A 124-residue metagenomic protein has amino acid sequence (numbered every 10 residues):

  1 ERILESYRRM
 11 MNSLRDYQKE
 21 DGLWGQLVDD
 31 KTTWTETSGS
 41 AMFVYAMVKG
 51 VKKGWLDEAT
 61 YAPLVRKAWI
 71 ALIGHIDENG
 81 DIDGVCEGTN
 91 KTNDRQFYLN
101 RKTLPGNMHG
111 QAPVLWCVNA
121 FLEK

Functional and structural regions predicted by a protein language model:
E1: A surface/extracellular/periplasmic glyco- and lipid-processing/surface-interacting theme
L4-L23, L64-D81: Long, well-ordered core segments of solenoidal/helical folds
L23-K31: Short linear capping/connector segments at secondary-structure termini
W34-T35, G39-K124: CBM-like carbohydrate-recognition segments
